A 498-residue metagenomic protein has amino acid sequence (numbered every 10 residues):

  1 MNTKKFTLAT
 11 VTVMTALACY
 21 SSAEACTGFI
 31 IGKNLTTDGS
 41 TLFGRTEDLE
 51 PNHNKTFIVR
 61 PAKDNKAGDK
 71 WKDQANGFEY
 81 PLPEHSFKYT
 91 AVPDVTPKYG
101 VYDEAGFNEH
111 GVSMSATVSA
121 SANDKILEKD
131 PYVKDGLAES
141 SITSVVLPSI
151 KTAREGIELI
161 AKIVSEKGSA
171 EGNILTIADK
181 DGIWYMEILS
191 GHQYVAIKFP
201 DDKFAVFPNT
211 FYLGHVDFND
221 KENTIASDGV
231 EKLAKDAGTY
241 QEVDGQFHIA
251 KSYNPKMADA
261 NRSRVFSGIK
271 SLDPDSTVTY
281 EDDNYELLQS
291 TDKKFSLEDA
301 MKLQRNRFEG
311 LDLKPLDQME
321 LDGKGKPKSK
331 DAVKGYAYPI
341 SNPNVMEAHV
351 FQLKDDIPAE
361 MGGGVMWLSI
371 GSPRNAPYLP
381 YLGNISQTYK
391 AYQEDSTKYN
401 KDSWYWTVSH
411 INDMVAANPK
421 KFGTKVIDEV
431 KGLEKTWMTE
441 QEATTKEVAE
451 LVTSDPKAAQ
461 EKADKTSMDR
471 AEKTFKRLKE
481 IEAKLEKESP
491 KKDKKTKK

Functional and structural regions predicted by a protein language model:
N2-A23: Gram-negative bacterial Sec-dependent N-terminal signal peptides
T27-E139, L159-K294: A contiguous strand-loop segment
T143-S149: Short, well-ordered beta-strand elements within core beta-sheets of diverse protein domains
S149-E155: Short, charged, surface-exposed loops that flank catalytic or proteolytic processing sites
G156-S165, A300-Q304: Short, well-structured alpha-helical segments that form the helix of a local strand-helix-strand
K235-D356, G364: Glycine-rich, aromatic-lined ligand/substrate-binding cores of catalytic and carbohydrate-binding domains
K326-L451: Substrate-recognition/cap regions that form aromatic- and gly/pro-loop-enriched pockets for small-molecule ligands
V430-K498: Histidine-centered catalytic/metal-binding microenvironments
